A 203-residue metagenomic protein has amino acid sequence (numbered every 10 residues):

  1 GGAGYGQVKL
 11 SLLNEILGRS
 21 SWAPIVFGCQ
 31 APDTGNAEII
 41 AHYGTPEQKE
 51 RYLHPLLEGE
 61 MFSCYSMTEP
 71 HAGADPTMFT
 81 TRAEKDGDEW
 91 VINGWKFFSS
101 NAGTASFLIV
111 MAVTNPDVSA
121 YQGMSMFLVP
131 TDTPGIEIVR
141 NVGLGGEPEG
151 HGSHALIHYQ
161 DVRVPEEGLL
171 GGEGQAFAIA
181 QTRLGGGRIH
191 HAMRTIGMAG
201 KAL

Functional and structural regions predicted by a protein language model:
G1-F62, S100-F107, I189, I196: Internal helix-loop-helix
G2-Y5, A74, G168-E173: Cytochrome P450 core scaffold surrounding the K-helix E-X-X-R motif and the conserved "meander" helix-loop region
G4-I16, D75-F79, H158, R163-V164: Structural signature of FAD isoalloxazine-binding scaffolds in flavoprotein oxidoreductases
E15-G18, E137-L203: Glycine-rich beta->alpha junctions and the first turn(s) of the following alpha-helix
H71-A74, F98-N101, P116-V118, L144-S153: Short Gly/Pro-enriched turn/cap motifs at secondary-structure boundaries
T81-E84: A structural signal for short hydrophobic beta-strand segments in well-ordered beta-sheet cores
N93-V139: A short core secondary-structure module
